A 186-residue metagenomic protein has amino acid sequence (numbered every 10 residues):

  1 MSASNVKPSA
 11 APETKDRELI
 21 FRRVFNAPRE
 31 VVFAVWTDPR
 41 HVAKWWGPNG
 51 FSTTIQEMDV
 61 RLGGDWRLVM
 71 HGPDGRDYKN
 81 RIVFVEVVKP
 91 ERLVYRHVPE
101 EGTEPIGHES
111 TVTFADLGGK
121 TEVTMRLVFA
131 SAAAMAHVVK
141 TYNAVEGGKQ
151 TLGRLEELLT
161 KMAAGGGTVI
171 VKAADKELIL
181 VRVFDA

Functional and structural regions predicted by a protein language model:
M1-S52, K172-A186: Hydrophobic ligand-binding cavity/cleft-lining segments
A11, E57, V83, T111-T113 (+1 more regions): Short, surface-exposed charged micro-motifs
E13-K15, M58-V60, D74-Y78, T103-I106 (+2 more regions): A generic structural micro-feature
E18, R96-K149, L178, V183: Beta-strand/loop substructures that line and gate deep hydrophobic ligand-binding cavities in soluble
R29, V60-R61, V85-R92, T113-E122: A short, structured loop/turn motif at beta-sheet edges
V32, V42, W66-L68, F84 (+5 more regions): Hydrophobic pocket/interface hotspot
T54-V98, D185: Glycine-rich portal/gate segments that line the openings of hydrophobic small-molecule binding cavities
L158-E177: Short, highly charged C-terminal tails/helix-capping segments
